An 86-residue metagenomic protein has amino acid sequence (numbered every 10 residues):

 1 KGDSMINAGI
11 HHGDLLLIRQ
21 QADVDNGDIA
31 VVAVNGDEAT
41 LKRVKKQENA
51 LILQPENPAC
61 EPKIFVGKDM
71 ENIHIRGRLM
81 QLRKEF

Functional and structural regions predicted by a protein language model:
K1-F86: Acidic/glycine-rich C-terminal interaction modules and beta/coil loop segments that lie outside canonical DNA-binding
